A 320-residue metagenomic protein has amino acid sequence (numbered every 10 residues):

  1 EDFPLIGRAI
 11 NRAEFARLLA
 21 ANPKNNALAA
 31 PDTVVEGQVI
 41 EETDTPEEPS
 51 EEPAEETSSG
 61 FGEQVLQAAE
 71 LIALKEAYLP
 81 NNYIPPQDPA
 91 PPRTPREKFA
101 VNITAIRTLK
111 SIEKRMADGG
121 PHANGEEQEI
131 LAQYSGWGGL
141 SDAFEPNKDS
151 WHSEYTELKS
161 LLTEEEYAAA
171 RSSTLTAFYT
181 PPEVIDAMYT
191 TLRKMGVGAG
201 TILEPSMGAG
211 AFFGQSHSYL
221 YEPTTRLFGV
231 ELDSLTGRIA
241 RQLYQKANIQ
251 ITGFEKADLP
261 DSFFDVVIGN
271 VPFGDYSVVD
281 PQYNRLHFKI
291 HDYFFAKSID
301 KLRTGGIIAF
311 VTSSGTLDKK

Functional and structural regions predicted by a protein language model:
F3-P86, R115: Glycine- and charge-rich intrinsically disordered segments
G60, Y78-L243: Class I S-adenosyl-L-methionine
M188, V230-S234, H287-K320: Conserved Class I SAM-dependent methyltransferase catalytic core
Q245-F254: Conserved SAM-binding strand-loop segment of SAM-dependent methyltransferases
D258-I268: A short acidic, Gly/Pro-enriched loop at the edge of an enzyme's catalytic core that lines a small-molecule cofactor
I268-F273, V311: Amphipathic alpha-helical repeat scaffolds
P281-L286: Short glycine-enriched, charge-decorated loop/helix-capping segments at active-site entrances that position
